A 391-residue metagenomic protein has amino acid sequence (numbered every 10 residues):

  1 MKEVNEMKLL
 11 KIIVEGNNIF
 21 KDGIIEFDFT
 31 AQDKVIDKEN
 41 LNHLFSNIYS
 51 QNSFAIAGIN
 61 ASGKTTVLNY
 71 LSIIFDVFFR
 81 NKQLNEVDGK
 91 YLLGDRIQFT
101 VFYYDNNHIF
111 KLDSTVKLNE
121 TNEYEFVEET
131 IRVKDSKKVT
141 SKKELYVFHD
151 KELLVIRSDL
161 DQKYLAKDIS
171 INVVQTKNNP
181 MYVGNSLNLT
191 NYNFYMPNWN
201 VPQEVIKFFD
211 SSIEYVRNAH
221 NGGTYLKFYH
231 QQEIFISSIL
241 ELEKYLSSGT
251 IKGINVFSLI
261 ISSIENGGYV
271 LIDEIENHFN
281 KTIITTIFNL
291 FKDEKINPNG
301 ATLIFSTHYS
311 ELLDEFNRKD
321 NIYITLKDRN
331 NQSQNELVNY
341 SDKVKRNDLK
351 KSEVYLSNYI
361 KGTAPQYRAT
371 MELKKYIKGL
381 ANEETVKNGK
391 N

Functional and structural regions predicted by a protein language model:
K2-D28, F75-E265, E353-G362, Q366 (+1 more regions): Phosphate-coordinating catalytic segments in nucleotide- and nucleic-acid-processing enzymes
K2-V77, E233-P365: Switch/communication elements of ASCE P-loop NTPase nucleotide-binding domains
